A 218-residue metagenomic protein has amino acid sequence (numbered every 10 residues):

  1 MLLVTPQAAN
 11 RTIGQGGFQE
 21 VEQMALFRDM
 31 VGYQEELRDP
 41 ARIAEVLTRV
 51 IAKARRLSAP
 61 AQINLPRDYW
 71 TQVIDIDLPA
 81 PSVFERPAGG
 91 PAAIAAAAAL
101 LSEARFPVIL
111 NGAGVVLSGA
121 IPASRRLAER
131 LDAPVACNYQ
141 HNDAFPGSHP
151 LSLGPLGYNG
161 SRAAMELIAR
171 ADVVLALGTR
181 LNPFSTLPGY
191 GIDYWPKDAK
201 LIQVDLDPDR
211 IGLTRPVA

Functional and structural regions predicted by a protein language model:
M1-V217: N-terminal alpha/beta PP-like core and its mobile active-site loop of ThDP/TPP-dependent enzymes
